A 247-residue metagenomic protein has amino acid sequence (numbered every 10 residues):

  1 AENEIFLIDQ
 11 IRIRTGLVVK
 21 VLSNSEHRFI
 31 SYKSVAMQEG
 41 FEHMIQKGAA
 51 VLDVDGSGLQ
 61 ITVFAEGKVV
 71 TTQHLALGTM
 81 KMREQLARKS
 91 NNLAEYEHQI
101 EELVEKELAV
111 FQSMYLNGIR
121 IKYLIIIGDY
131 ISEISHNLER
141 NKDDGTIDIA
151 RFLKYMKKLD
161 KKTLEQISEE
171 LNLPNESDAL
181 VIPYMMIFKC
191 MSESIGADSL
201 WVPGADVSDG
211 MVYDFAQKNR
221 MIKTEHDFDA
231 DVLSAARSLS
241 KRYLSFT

Functional and structural regions predicted by a protein language model:
E2, Q10-Q46, V63-A65, T71-T247: Helical "lid/coupling" subdomains associated with nucleotide-phosphate turnover
A49-D53: Short glycine-aspartate micro-motif
V54-I61: Active-site-adjacent helix-turn-beta-strand microarchitecture at beta-sheet edges that either contains or buttresses
